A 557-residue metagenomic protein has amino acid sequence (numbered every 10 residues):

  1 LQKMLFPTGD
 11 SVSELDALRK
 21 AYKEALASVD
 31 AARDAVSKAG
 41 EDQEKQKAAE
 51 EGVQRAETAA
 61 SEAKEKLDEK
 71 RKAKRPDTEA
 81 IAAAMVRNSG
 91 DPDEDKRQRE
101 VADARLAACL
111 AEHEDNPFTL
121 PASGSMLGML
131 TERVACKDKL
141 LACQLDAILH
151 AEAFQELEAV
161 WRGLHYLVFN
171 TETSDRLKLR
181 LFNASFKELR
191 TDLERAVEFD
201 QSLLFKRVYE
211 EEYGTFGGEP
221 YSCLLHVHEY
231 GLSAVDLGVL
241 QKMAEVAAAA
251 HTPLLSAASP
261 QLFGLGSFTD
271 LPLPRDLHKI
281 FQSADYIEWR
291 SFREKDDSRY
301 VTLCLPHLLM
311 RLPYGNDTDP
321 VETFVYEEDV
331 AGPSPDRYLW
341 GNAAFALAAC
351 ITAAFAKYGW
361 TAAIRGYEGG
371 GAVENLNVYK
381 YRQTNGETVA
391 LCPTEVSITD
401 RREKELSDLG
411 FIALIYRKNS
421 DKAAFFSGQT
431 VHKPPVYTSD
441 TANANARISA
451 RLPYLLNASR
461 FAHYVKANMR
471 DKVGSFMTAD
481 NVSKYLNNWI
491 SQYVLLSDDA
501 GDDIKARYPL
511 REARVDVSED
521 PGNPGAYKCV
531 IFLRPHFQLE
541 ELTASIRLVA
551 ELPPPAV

Functional and structural regions predicted by a protein language model:
L1-G9, R75-K187, D192-E194: N-terminal-proximal low-complexity accessory segments that begin disordered and transition into the first
P7-D77: Extended amphipathic alpha-helical heptad-repeat regions
L140, Q144, V160-L167, V246 (+3 more regions): Generic, well-ordered alpha-helical scaffold segments in large soluble proteins
W161-R180, T191-F216, V235-V246: Core mixed alpha/beta domains of very large multi-subunit molecular machines
Y213-P393: Extended, regular secondary-structure scaffolds
V325-N481, Y485, E541-A544: Long, contiguous, structured domain-core segments that constitute the functional module of a protein
N481-A506: Short, hydrophobic/π-rich interface segment
R514-V557: C-terminal edge-of-domain segments
